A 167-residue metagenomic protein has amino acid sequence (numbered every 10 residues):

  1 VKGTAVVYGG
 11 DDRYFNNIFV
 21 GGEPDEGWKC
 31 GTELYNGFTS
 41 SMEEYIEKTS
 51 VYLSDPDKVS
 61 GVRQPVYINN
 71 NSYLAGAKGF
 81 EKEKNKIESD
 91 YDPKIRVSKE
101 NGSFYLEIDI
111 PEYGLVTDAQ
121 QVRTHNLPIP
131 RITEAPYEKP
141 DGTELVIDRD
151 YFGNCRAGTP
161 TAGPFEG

Functional and structural regions predicted by a protein language model:
V1-Q120: Glycine- and acidic/polar-rich repeat regions and solenoidal domains
N69-N71, D148-D150, T161: Acidic side chains
E112, R123, A162-G163: A short, sequence-level motif marking secondary-structure junctions
T117-G158: Active-site and glycan-interaction determinants of carbohydrate-active enzymes
T159-G167: Short, surface-exposed, low-complexity cationic segments
